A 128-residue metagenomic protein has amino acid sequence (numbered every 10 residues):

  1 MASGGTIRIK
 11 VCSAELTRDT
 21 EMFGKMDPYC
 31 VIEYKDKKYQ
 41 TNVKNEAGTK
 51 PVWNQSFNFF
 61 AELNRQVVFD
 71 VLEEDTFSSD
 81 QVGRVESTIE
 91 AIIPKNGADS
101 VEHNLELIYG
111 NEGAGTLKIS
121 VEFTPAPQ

Functional and structural regions predicted by a protein language model:
M1-S3, K10-G24, I92-Q128: Acidic, phospholipid-interacting surfaces centered on C2/C2-like domain membrane-binding loops and nearby beta-strands
A2-T6, K25-D27, D36, G48 (+5 more regions): Eukaryote-biased feature marking scaffold/signaling PDZ-domain proteins and nuclear chromatin regulators
G5-T49: Calcium-regulated, polybasic anionic-phospholipid
I9, C30, P51-P94, I119: Eukaryotic beta-sheet cores, primarily in C2 and C2-like/PH beta-sandwich modules
R18-M22, Q40-V43, F69-V71, S79-Q81 (+1 more regions): Intrinsically disordered, low-complexity regions enriched in proline, serine, glycine and charged residues
Q40-E46, S56-F59, I89, N104-I108: Beta-strand-rich interaction surfaces with strong enrichment in secreted/lumenal proteins
